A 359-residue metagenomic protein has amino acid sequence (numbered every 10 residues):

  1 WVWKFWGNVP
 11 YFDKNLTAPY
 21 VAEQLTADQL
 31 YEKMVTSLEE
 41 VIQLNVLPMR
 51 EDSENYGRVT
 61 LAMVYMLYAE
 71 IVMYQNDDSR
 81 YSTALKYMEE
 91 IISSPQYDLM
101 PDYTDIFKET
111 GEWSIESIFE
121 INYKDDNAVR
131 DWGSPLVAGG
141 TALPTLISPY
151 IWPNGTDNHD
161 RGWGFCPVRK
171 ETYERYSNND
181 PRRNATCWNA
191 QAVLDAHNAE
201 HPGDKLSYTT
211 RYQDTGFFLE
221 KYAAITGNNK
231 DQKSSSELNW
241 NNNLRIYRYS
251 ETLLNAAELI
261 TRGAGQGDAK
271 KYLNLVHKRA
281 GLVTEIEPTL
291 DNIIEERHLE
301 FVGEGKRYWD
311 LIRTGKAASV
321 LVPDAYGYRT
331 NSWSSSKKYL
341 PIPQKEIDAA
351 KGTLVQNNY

Functional and structural regions predicted by a protein language model:
W1-Y11, A27-N45, N55-I92, F119 (+3 more regions): Extended, hydrophobic/aromatic-rich amphipathic alpha-helical segments that build helical scaffolds
D13-T17: Outer-membrane beta-barrel translocator domains and adjoining extracellular loop/strand segments of Gram-negative
A18-E23: Extracellular loop and loop/strand-boundary signature of outer-membrane beta-barrel proteins
A27-Q29, K33-V35, F107-F165, N239 (+3 more regions): Long, intrinsically disordered, low-complexity segments
E39-E40, R58-K205: An aromatic- and glycine-enriched ligand-binding surface/loop that stacks and positions planar moieties
L47-E54, L99-Y103, T284-I286: Surface-exposed patches in mature extracellular/periplasmic domains of secreted proteins
E171-R248: Flexible, polar/acidic helix-loop-strand segments at domain edges
